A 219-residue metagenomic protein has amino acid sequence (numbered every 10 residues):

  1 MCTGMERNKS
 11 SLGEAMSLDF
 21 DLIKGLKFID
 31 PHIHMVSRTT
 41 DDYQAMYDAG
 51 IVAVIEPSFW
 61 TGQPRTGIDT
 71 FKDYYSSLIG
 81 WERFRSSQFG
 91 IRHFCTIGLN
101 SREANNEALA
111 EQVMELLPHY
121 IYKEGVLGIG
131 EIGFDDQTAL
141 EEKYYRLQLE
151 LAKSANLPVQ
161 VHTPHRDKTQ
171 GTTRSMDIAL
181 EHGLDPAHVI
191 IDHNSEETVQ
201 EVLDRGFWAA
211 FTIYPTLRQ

Functional and structural regions predicted by a protein language model:
C2-A155, V161, H165-R166, T173-R174 (+4 more regions): Mid-domain alpha/beta scaffold segments of enzyme catalytic cores
P186-V189: Short active-site oxyanion
R205-Q219: H/E-rich (His + Asp/Glu) clusters that bind or coordinate divalent metals
